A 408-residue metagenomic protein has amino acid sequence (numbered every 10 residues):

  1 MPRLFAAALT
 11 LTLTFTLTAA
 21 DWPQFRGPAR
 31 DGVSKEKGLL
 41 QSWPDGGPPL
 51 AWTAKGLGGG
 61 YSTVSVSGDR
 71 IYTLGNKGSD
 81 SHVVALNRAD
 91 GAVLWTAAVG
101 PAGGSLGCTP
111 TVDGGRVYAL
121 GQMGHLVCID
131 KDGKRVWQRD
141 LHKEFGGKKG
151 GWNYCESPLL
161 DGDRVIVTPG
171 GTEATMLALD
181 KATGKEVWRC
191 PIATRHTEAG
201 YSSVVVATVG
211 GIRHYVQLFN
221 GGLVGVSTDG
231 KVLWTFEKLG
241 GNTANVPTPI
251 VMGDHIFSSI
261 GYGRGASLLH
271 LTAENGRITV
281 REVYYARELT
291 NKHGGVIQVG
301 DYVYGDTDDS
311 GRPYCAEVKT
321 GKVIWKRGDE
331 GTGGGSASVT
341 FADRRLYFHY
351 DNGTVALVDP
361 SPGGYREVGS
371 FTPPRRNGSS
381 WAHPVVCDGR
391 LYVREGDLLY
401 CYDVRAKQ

Functional and structural regions predicted by a protein language model:
M1-P2: N-terminal secretory signal peptides that target proteins for export/translocation
A6-T16: Bacterial N-terminal signal peptides
L17-Q408: Noncatalytic, solvent-exposed loop/strand surfaces of beta-propeller-type extracellular/periplasmic domains
